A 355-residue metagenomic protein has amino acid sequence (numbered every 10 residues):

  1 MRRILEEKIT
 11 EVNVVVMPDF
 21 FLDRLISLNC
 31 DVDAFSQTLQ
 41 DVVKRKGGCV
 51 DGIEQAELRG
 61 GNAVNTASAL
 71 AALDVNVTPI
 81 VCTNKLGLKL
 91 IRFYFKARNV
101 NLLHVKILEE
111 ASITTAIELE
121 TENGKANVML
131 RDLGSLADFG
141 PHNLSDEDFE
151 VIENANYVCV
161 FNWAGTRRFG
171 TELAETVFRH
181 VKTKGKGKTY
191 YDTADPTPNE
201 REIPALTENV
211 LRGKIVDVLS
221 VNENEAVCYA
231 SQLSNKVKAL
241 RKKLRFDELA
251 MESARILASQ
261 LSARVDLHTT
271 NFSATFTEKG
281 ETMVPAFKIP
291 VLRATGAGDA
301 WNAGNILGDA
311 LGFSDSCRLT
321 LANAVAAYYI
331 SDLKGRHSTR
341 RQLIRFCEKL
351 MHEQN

Functional and structural regions predicted by a protein language model:
M1-D41, G52-N62, L73-T78, C82-T282 (+3 more regions): Ribokinase/PfkB-type carbohydrate-kinase core domain
A67, A71-D74, A310: Gly/Ala-rich phosphate-binding loop of Rossmann-like dinucleotide-binding domains, activating on the conserved
L70, N222, G298: Short, conserved phosphate/pyrophosphate- and ester-handling motifs at nucleotide-, phospho-/glycolipid
C228-S231, V291-D315, L319-V325: Short, small-residue alpha-helix embedded
M283-F287: Adenosine-cofactor binding site in Rossmann-like domains, unifying the SAM/SAH pocket of S-adenosylmethionine-dependent
A324, Y328, G335-S338: Extended recognition/assembly regions associated with phosphoester-bond processing machinery
